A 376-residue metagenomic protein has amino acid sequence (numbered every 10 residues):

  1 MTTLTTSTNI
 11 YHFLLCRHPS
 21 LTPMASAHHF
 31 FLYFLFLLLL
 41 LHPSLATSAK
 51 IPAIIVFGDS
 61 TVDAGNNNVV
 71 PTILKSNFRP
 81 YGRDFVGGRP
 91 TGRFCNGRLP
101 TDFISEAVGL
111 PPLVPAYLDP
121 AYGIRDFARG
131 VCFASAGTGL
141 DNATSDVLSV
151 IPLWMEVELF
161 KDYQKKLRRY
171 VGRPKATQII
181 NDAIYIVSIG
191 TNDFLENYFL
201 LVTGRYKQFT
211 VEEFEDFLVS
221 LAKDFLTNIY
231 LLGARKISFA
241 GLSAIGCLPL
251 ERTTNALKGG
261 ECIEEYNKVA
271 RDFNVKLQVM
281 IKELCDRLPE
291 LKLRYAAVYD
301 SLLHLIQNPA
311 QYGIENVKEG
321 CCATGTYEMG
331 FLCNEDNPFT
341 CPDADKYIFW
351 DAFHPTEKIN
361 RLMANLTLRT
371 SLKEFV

Functional and structural regions predicted by a protein language model:
T2-T6, L15-V376: Conserved active-site regions of diverse hydrolases
Y11-F13: Aromatic (phenylalanine/tyrosine) cluster motif
